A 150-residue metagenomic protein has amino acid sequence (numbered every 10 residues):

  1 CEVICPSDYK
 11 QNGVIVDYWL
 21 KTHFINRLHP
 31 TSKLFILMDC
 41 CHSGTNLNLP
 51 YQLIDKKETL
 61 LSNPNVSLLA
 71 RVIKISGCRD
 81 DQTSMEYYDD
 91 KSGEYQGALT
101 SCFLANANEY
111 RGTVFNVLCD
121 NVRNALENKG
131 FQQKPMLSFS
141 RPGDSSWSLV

Functional and structural regions predicted by a protein language model:
C1-V150: Cysteine endopeptidase catalytic domains of the caspase/legumain-like
